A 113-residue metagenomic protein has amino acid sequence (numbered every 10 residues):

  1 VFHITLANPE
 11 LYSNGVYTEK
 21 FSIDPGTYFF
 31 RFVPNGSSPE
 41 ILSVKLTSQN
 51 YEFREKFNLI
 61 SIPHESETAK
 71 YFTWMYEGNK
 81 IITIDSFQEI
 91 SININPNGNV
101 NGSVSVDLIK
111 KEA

Functional and structural regions predicted by a protein language model:
V1-A113: Acidic, Ser/Thr/Pro
